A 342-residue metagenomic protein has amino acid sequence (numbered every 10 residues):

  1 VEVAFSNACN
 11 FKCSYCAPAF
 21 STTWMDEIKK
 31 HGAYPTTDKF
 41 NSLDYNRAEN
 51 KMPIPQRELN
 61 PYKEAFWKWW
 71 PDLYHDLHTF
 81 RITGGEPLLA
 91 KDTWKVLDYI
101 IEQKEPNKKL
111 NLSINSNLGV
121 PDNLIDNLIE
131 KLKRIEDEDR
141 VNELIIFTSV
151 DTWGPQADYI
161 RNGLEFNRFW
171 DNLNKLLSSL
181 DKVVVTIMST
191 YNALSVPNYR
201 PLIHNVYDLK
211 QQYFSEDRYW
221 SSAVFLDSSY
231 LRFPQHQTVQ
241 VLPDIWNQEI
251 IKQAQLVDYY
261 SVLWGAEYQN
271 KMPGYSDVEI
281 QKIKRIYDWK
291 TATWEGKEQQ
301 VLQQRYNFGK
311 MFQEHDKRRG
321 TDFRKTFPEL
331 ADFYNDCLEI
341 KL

Functional and structural regions predicted by a protein language model:
V1-A8, A19-P61, Y74-D92, Q103-I129 (+3 more regions): Core AdoMet radical
S6, M25, E138-L144, S149-L342: Radical SAM enzyme [4Fe-4S]-AdoMet core and its adjacent flexible, acidic and glycine-rich loops/tails across
F11-Y15: C-type cytochrome heme c attachment motif
P61-W69: Conserved RecA-like ASCE ATPase "motif II neighborhood" in helicase/translocase motors
F66-W67, T93-E102, I125-E136, F169-L177 (+1 more regions): Short, well-ordered amphipathic alpha-helices
